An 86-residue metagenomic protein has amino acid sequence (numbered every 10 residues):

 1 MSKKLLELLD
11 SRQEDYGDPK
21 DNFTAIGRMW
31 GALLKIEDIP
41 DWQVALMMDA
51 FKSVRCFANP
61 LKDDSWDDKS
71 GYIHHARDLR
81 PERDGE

Functional and structural regions predicted by a protein language model:
M1-E86: Intrinsically disordered, low-complexity regulatory regions that flank transcription factor DNA-binding cores
